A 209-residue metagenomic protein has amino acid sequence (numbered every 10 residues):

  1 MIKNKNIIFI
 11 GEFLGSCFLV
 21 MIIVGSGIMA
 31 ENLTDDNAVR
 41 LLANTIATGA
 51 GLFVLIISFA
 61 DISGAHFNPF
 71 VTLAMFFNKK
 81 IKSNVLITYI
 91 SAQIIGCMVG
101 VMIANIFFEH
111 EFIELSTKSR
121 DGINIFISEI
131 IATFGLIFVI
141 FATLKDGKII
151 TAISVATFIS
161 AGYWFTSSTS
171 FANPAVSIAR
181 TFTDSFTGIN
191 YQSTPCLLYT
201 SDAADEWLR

Functional and structural regions predicted by a protein language model:
M1-I8, T34-V39, F70-Y89, M98-I140 (+1 more regions): Interhelical loops and loop-helix junctions of multi-pass membrane transporters/channels
G11, G15, L19, I23 (+13 more regions): Alpha-helical transmembrane segments in multi-pass membrane proteins
G27-A38, F141-T151: Alpha-helical transmembrane bundle and helix-membrane interface signal in multi-pass integral membrane proteins
G49-F67, S170: Juxtamembrane transmembrane-helix boundary signature
F59-S63, K79, F108-E109, L144 (+2 more regions): Short helix-capping/hinge motifs at transmembrane helix termini and TM-loop junctions
G64-H66, T169-S193: Interfacial helix-loop-helix junctions of multi-pass membrane proteins
D121-T133, T143-S160: Internal alpha-helical transmembrane segments of multi-pass membrane proteins
Y199-R209: Single conserved hydrophobic/aromatic residue that forms the stacking wall/gate of nucleotide- or nucleobase-binding
